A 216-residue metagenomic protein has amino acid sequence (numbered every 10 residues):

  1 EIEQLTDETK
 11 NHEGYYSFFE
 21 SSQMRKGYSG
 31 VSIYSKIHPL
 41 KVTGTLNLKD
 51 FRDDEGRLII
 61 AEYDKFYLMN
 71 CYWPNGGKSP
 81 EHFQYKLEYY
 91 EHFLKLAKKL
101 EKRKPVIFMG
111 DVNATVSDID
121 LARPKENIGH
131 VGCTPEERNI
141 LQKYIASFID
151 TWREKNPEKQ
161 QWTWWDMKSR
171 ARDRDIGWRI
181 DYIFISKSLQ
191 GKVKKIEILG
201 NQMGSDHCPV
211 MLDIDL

Functional and structural regions predicted by a protein language model:
E1-G76: Structured beta-strand-rich core segments of catalytic domains in phosphoester-bond hydrolases
E3-T6, K26-G27, G76-P80, T115-K125 (+2 more regions): Short catalytic/ligand-binding loop motif for oxyanion handling, primarily in non-cytosolic enzymes, centered on
E13-Y16, Y89-I176, I180: Metal-dependent phosphoesterases centered on the DNase I-like endonuclease/exonuclease/phosphatase
S21-M24, K49-D50, R172-D175, G200-M203: Short Gly/Pro-enriched turn/cap motifs at secondary-structure boundaries
K26-V42, K159, R170-G191: Conserved beta strand-loop-helix elements of the APE1-like EEP
L46-K49, P74-Y90, K125-G129: Surface-exposed cleft-lining segments at the edges of enzyme active sites
G191-N201: Low-complexity, intrinsically disordered Gly/Pro/Thr-rich segments
L199-L216: Surface polyanion/phosphate-binding segment centered on an Asp-His-Pro turn
